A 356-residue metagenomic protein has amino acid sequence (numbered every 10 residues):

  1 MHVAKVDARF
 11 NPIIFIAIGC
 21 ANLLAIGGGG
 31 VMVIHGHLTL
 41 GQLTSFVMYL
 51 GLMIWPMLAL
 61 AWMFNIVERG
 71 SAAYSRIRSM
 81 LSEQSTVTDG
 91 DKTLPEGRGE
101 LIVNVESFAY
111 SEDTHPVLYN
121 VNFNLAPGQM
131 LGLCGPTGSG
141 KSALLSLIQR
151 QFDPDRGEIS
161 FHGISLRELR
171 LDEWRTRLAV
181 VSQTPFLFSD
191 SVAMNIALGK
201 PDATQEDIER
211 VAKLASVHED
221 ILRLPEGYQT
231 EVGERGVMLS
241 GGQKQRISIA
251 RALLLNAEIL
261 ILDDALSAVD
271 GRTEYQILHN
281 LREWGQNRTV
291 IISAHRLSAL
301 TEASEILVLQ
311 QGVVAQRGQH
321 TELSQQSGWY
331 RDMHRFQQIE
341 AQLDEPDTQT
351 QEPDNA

Functional and structural regions predicted by a protein language model:
M1-L23, I66-R69, T86, A109 (+1 more regions): An intracellular "coupling" helix at the cytosolic face of ABC transporter transmembrane type-1 domains
K5, M53-M80: Cytosolic ends of transmembrane helices, especially the final helix of ABC transmembrane type-1 domains
A25-G29, P56, A73, V217: Hydrophobic/aromatic residues in alpha-helical transmembrane segments
H35-M48: Membrane-water interface of transmembrane alpha-helices in multipass transporters/channels
V47, I54, R175: Conserved catalytic core of two-component sensor histidine kinases
S85-E96: Pre-NBD coupling/linker segments of ABC/ABC-like ATPases
E96-A356: ABC-type nucleotide-binding domain
